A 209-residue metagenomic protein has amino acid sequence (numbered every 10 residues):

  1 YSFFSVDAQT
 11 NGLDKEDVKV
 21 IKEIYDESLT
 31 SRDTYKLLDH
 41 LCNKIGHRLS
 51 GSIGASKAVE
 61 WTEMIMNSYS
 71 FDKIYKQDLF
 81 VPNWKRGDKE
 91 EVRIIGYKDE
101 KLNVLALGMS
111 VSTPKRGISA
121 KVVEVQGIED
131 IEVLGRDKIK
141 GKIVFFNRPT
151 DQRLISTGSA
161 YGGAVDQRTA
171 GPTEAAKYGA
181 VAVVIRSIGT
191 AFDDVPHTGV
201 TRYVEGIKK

Functional and structural regions predicted by a protein language model:
Y1-L13: Bacterial Sec-dependent N-terminal signal peptides
N11, D39, N43-I155: Noncatalytic luminal/extracellular "stalk/propeptide" segments of secretory-pathway proteins
L13-E16, D26-D33, S50-A58, I131 (+4 more regions): Extracytoplasmic/periplasmic, Sec-exported soluble proteins
E16-K19, E23, D33-K36, H40 (+3 more regions): Extracytoplasmic/secreted proteins, especially bacterial periplasmic and envelope-associated proteins
E16-S52, K89, V195-H197: N-terminal capping segment at the start of a domain
I21-K22, G46, S156-T157, E205-K208: Flexible glycine/proline-enriched surface loops and loop-helix/loop-strand junctions
G127-D194: A conserved hydrophobic secondary-structure block that centers on an alpha-helix together with its immediately flanking
I185-K209: Surface-exposed loop and adjacent secondary-structure segments within mature catalytic domains
